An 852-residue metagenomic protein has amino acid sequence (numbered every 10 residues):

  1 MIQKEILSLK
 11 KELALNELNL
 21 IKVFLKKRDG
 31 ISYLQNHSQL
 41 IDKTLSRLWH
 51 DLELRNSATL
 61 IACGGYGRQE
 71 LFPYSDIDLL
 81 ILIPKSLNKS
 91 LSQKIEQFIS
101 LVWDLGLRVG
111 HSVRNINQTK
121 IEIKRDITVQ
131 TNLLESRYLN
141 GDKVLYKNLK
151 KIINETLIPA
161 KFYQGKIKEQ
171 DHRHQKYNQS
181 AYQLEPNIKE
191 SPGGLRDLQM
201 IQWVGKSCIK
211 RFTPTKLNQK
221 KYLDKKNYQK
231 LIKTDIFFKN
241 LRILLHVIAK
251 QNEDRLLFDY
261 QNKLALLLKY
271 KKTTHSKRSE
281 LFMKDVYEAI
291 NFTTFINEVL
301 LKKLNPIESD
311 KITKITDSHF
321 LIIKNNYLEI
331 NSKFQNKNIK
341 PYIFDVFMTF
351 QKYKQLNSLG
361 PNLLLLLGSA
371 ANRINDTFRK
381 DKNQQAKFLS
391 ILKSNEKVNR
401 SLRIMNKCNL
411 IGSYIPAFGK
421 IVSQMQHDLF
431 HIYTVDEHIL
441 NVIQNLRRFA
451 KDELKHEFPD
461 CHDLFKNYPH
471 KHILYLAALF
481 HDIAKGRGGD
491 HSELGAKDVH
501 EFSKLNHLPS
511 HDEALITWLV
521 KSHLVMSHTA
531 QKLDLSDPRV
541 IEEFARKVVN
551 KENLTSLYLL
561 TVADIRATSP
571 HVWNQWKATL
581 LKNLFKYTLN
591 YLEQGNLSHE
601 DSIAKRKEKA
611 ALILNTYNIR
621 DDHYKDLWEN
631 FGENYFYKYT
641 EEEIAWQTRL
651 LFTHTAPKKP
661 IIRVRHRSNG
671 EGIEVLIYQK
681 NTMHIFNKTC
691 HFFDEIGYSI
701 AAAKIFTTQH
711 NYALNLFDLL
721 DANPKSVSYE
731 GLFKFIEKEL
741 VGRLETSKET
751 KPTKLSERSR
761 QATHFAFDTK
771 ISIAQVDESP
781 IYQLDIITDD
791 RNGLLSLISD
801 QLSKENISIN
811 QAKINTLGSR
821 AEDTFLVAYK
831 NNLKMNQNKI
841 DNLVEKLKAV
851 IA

Functional and structural regions predicted by a protein language model:
M1-A62, Q69-L71, I77-H431: Non-catalytic interface/linker regions that flank or bridge core catalytic/transmembrane domains
Q39-I61, V204-Q219, K226, I432-L474 (+2 more regions): Alpha-helical phosphate/pyrophosphate-handling elements in metalloenzyme active cores
Q69-K94, Q219, K233, T434 (+1 more regions): Divalent metal-dependent catalytic cores for phosphoryl transfer on phosphate-bearing substrates
N88, L139, I152-Y163, L184 (+27 more regions): Hydrophobic alpha-helical scaffolding
R114-K124, L519-H528, L719: Short, conserved secondary-structure transition motifs
F237, K277-Y327, R400, C408 (+1 more regions): Regulatory modules associated with amino-acid/nitrogen control
N409-P416, R448-K455, T529: Proline-centered turn/helix-capping motifs that create local helix->coil transitions or kinks
